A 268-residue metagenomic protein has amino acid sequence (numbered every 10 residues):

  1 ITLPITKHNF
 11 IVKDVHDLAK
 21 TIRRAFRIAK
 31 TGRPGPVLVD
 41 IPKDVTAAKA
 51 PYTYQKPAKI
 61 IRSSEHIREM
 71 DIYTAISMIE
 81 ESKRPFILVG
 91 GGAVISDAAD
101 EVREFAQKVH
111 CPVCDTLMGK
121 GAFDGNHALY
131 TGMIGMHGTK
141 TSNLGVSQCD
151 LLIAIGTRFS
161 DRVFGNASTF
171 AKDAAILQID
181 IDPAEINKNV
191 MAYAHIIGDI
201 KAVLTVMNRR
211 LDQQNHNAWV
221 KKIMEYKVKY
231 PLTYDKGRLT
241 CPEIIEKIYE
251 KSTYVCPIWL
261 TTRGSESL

Functional and structural regions predicted by a protein language model:
I1, T74, E101, A218-E225 (+1 more regions): Exposed alpha-helical structural elements
I1-L211, K247-K251: N-terminal alpha/beta PP-like core and its mobile active-site loop of ThDP/TPP-dependent enzymes
P34-V37, Q213-M224, G237, V255: Flexible, glycine/charged-enriched surface loops at secondary-structure junctions
V163-F164, M207-Y230: Hydrophobic, well-ordered secondary-structure segments that either form specific early membrane-associated helices used
M224-L268: Active-site diphosphate/adenylate-binding microenvironment
